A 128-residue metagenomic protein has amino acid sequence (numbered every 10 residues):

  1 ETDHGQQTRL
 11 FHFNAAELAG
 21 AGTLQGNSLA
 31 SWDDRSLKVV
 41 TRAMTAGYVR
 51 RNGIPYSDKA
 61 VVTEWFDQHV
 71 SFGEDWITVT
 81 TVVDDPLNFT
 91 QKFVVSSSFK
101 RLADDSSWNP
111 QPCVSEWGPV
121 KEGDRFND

Functional and structural regions predicted by a protein language model:
E1-D128: Hydrophobic small-molecule pocket/channel-lining residues, especially in calycin-type beta-barrels
